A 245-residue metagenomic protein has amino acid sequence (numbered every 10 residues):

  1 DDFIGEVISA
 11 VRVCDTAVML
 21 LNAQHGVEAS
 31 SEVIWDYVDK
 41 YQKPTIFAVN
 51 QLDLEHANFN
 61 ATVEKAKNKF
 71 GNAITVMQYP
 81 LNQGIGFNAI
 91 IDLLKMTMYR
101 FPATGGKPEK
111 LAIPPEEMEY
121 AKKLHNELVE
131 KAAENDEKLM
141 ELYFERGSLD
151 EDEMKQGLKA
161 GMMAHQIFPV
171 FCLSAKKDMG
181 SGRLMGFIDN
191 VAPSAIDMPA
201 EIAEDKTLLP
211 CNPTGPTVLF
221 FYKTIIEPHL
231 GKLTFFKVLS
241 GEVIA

Functional and structural regions predicted by a protein language model:
D1-A245: Structural and coupling elements of P-loop NTPases
